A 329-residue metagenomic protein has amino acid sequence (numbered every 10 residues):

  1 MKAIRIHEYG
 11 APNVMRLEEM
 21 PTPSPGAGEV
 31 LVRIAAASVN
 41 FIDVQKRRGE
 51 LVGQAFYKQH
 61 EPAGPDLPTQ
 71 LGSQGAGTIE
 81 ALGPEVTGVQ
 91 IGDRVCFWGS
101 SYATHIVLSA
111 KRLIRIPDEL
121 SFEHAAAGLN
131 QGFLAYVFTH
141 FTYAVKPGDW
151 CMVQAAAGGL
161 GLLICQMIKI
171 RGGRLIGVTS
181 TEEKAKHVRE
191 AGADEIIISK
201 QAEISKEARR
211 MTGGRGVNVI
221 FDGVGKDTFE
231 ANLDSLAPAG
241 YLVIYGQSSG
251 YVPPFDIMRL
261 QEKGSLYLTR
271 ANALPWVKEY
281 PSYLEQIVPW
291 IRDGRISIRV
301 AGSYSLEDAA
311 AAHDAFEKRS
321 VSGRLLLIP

Functional and structural regions predicted by a protein language model:
A11, M20-A76: N-terminal glycine-rich beta->alpha transition that marks the start or flank of a dinucleotide-binding site
Q74-G99: A glycine-/small-residue-rich N-terminal strand-loop-strand element that serves as the cofactor-binding glycine loop
W98-K111, E279: A structural motif shared across PLP-dependent enzymes of the aminotransferase-like
D118-S121, A144-W150, G214-R215: Short helix-loop-beta connector
A126-A202: Mid-domain Rossmann-like dinucleotide-binding core that forms the NAD(H)/NADP(H) cofactor-binding site
T179-E182, D227-I296, P329: Glycine-rich phosphate-binding loop and adjacent beta-alpha segment of Rossmann(oid) nucleotide-cofactor-binding
D293-G302, A311-P329: C-terminal capping/lid region of NAD(P)-dependent oxidoreductase domains
